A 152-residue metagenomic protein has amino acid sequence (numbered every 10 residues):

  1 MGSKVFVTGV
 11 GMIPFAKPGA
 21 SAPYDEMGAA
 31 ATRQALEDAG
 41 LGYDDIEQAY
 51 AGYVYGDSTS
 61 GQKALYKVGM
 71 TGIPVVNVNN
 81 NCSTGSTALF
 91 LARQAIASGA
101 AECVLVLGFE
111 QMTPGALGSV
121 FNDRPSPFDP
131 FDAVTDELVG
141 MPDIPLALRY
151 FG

Functional and structural regions predicted by a protein language model:
M1-V75, Q94-A97, G108-G152: Conserved "HGTGT" condensation-loop signature of ketosynthase/thiolase-family condensing enzymes that catalyze
V78-N81: Blade-loop segments of beta-propeller domains
G85: Short conserved active-site loop signatures built around small residues
C103-L105: Periplasmic-binding protein-like
